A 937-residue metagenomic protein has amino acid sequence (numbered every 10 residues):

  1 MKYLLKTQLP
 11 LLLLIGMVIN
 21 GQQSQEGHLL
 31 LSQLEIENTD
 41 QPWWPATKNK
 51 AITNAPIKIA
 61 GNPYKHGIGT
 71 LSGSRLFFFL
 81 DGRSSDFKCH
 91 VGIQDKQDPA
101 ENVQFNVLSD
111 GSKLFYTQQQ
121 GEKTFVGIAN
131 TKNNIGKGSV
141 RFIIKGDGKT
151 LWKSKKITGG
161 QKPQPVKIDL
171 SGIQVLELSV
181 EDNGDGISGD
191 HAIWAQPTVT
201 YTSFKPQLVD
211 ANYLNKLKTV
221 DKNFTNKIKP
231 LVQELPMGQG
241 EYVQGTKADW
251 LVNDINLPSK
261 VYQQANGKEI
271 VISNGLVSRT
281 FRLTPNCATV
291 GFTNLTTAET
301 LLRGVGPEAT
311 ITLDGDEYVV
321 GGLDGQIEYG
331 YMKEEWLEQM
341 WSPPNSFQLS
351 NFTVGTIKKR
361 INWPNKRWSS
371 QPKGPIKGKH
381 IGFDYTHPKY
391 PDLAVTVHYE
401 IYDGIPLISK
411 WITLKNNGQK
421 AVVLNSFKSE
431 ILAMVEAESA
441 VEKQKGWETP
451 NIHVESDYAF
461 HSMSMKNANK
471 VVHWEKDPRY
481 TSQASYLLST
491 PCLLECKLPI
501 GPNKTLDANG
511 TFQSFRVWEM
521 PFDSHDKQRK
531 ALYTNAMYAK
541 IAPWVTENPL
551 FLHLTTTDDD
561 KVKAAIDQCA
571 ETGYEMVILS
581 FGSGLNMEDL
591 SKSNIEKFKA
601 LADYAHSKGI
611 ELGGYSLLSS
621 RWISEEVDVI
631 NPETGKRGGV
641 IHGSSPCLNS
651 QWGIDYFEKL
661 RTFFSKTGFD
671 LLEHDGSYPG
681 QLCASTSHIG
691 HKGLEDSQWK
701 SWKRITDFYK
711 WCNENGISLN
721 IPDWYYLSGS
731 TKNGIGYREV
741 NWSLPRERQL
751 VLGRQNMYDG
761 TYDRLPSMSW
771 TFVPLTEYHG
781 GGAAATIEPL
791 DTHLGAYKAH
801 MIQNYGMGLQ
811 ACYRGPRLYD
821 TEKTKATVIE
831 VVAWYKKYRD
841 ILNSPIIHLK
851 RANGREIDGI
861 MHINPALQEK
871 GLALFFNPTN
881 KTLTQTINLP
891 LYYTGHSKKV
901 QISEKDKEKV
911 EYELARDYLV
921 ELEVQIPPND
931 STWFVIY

Functional and structural regions predicted by a protein language model:
M1-S24: Bacterial Sec-dependent N-terminal signal peptides
Q23-K216: Gly-Asp-aromatic-enriched flexible segments
T219-V243, G267-S369: Acidic-aromatic substrate-binding/catalytic surfaces of carbohydrate-active enzymes
I228, V320, G325-D628, I654 (+4 more regions): Conserved structural scaffold segments of CAZyme catalytic domains across common CAZy folds
I270-G275, R279, N286, F292 (+4 more regions): Active-site-proximal substrate-binding groove within the catalytic cores of carbohydrate-active enzymes
E575-G582, F657-G690: Active-site groove signature of glycoside hydrolases
F598-D603, S607, E611-F669, Y678 (+2 more regions): Active-site-adjacent "subsite" loops/lids of carbohydrate-active enzymes
E913-Y937: C-terminal beta-strand-rich structural cap/linker in extracellular carbohydrate-active enzymes
